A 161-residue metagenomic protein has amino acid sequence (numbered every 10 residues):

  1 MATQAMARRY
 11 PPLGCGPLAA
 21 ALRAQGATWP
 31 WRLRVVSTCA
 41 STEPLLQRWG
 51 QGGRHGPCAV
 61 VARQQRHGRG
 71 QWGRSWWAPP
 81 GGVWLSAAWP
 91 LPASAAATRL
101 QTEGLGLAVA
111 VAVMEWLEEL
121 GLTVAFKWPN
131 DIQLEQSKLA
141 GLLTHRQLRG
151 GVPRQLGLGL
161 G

Functional and structural regions predicted by a protein language model:
M1-E118: N-terminal lobe of the biotin/lipoate ligase/transferase fold
R32-L33, P57-A59, V83, A125 (+2 more regions): Structural motif
V61-Q64, S86-A88, K127, L143-H145 (+1 more regions): Short beta-strand segments
W77, G151-R154: Short glycine/proline-enriched turns and hinge-like loops at secondary-structure junctions
S94-R99, R154-G161: Hydrophobic transmembrane alpha-helix bundles
L105, V109-V152, G161: Acidic (Asp/Glu) carboxylate-rich active-site/surface patches
